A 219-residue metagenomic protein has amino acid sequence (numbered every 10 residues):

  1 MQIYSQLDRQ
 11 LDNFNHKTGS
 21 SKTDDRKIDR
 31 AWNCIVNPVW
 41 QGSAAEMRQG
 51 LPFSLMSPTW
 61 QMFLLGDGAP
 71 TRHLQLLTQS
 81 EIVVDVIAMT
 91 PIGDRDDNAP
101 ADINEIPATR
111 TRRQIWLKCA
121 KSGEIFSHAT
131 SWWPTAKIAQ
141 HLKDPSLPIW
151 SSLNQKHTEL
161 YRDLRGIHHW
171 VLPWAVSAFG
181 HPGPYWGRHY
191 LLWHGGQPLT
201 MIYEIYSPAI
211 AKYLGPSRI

Functional and structural regions predicted by a protein language model:
Q2-R112, W116-W186, W193-I219: N-terminal domain-onset segments
